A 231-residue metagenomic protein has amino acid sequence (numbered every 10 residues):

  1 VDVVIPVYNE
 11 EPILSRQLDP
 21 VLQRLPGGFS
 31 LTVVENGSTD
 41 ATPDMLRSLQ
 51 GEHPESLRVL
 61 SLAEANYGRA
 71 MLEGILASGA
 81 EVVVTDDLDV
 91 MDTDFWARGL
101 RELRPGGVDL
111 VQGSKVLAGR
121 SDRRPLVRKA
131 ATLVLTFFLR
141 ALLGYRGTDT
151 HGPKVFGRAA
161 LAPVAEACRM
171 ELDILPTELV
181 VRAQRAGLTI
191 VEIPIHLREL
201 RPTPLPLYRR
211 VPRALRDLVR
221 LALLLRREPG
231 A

Functional and structural regions predicted by a protein language model:
V1, P6, D19, Q23 (+2 more regions): Hydrophobic helical membrane-anchoring modules
D2, E35-S38, S61: Structural signature of the Rossmann-like NAD(P)-dependent dehydrogenase/reductase core
I5-D19, G37: Active-site beta-to-alpha loop of glycosyltransferases that engages the nucleotide-sugar donor
P12-R16, D40-L49: Acidic helix N-cap motif at the loop->helix transition within catalytic regions of sugar-transfer enzymes
F29-T32, P43-A77: Conserved donor nucleotide-binding strand/loop of the catalytic core
E35-D44, V90: A conserved acidic beta->alpha catalytic loop
L62-A77, V82, D94-D173, L200-R209 (+2 more regions): Acceptor/aglycone-binding surface of glycosyltransferases and processive sugar-polymer synthases
